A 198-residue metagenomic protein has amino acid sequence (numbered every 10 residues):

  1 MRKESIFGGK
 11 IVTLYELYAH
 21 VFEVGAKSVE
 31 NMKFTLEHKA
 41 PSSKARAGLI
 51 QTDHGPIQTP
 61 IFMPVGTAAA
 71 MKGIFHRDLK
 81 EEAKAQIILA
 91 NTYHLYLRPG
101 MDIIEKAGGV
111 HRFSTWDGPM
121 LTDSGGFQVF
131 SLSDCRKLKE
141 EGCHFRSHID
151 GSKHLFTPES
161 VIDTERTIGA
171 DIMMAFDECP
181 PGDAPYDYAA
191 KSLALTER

Functional and structural regions predicted by a protein language model:
G8, E16-E23: Short hydrophobic alpha-helical segments enriched in small aliphatic residues
L14, F22, V29-T35: Short, basic/low-complexity N-terminal boundary segments at the transition from targeting/disordered tails
N31-R198: Non-catalytic, usually N-terminal nucleic-acid engagement modules in DNA/RNA processing proteins
